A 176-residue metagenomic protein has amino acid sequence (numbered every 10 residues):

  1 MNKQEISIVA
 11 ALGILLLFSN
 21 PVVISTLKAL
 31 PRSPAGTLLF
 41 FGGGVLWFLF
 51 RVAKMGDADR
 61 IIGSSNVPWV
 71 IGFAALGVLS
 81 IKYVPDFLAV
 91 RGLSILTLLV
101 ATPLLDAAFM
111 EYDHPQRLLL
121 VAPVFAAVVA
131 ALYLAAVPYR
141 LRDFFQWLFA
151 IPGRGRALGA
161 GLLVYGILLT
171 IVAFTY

Functional and structural regions predicted by a protein language model:
M1-R51: N-terminal topogenic module of multi-pass integral membrane proteins
E5-L12, G36-G43, W69-I71, L96 (+3 more regions): Hydrophobic alpha-helical transmembrane segments of polytopic
V23-P34, D57-I62, Y83-V90, F145-F149: Membrane-interface helix-boundary motifs at transmembrane edges
T37-F73, G77: Short, well-structured hydrophobic secondary-structure segments
I61-A131: Membrane-proximal helix-loop-helix units in multi-pass membrane proteins
A130-Q146: Transmembrane alpha-helical segments of integral membrane proteins
R142-A160: Interfacial loop-to-transmembrane junctions
I167-Y176: Juxtamembrane boundary at the C-terminal end of a transmembrane helix
